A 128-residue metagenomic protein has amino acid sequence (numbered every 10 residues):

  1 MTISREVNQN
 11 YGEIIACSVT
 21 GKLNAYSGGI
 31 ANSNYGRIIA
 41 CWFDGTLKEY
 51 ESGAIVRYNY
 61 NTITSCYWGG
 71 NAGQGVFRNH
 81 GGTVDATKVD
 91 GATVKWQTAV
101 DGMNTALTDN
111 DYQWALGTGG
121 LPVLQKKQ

Functional and structural regions predicted by a protein language model:
M1-Q128: Predominantly extracellular beta-rich ligand-binding scaffolds that present long acidic/polar faces for carbohydrate
